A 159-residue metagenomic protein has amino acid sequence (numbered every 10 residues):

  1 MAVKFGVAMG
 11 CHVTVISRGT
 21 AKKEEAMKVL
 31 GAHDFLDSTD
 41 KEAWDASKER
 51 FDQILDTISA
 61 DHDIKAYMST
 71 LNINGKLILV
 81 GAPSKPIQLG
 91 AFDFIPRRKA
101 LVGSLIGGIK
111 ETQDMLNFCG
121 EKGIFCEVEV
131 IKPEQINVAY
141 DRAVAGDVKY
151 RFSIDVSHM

Functional and structural regions predicted by a protein language model:
F5-K65: Adenosine-nucleotide cofactor-binding segment
A8, I109-M159: C-terminal hydrophobic helical "lid"/dimerization subdomain of Rossmann-like NAD(P)H-dependent oxidoreductases
G19-T20, P83, G107: Residues in the short beta-alpha loop(s) of Rossmann-like NAD(P)-binding domains
A60-D61, P83-S84, M159: Short glycine-rich anion-binding loops that position phosphate/pyrophosphate groups of nucleotides and phosphorylated
L71-I73: Helix-to-beta-strand junctions that scaffold the AdoMet/dcAdoMet cofactor pocket in Class I SAM-dependent enzymes
K76-I78, L89-E129: Rossmann-fold dehydrogenase core element
